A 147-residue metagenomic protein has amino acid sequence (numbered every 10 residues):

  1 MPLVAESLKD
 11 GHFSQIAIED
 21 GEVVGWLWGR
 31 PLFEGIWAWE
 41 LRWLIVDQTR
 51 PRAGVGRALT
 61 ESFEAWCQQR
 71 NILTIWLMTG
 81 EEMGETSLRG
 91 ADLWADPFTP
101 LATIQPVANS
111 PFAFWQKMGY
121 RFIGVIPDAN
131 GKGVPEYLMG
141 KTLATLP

Functional and structural regions predicted by a protein language model:
M1-E19, W28: Active-site rim helix/loop that mediates acceptor-substrate recognition in acyltransferases
P2-L3, A58, S62, S110 (+1 more regions): Alpha-helical elements of Rossmann-like donor-binding domains used by nucleotide-donor carbohydrate transfer enzymes
G11-H12, V24, I36, L41 (+1 more regions): Short coil/loop residues immediately preceding or within conserved phosphate-binding loops of NTP-utilizing enzyme
I16, E22-P31, E40, I45: Conserved beta-strand in the GNAT
W37-Q48, W76-G80: Conserved acetyl-CoA binding element of GNAT-fold acetyltransferases
V46, R52-A65, W76, A91: Conserved acetyl-CoA-binding loop-helix of GNAT-fold acetyltransferases
C67-V107: Conserved GNAT acetyl-CoA-binding A-motif
P97-P147: C-terminal "cap" of GNAT-fold acetyltransferases
